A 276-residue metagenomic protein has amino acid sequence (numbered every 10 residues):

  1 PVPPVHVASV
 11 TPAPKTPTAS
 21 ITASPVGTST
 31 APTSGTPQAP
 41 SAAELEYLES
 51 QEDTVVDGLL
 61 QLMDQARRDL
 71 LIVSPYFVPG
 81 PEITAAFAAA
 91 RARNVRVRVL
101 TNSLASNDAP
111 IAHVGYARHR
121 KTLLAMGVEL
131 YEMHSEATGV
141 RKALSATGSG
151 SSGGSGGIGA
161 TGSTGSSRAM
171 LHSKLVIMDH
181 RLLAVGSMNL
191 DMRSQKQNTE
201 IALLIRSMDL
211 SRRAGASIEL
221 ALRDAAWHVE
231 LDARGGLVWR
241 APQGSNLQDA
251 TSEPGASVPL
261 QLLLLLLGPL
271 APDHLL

Functional and structural regions predicted by a protein language model:
P1-L276: Charged, low-complexity intrinsically disordered terminal segments
